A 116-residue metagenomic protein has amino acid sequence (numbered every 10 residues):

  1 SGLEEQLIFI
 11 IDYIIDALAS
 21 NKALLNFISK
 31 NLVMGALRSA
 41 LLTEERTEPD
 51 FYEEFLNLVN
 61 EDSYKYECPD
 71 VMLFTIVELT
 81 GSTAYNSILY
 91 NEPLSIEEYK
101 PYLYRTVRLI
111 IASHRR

Functional and structural regions predicted by a protein language model:
S1, I28-L37: Short linear capping/connector segments at secondary-structure termini
S1-G2, Y66: Short helix-to-loop capping/linker segments positioned immediately adjacent to catalytic or ligand/cofactor-binding
G2, T43, N91, S95: Conserved aromatic-histidine-acidic binding/catalytic patches
L3-Q6, Y99: An acidic site on a long C-lobe helix of protein kinase domains
E5-I8, D12, D16-A23, A36-S63 (+2 more regions): Amphipathic alpha-helical packing segments from all-alpha helical-bundle domains
N26-K30, V59-T106, H114: Hydrophobic/aromatic-rich alpha-helical bundle segments in the mid-to-C-terminal region
R46, R115-R116: Disordered, low-complexity tails and leader-like regions
